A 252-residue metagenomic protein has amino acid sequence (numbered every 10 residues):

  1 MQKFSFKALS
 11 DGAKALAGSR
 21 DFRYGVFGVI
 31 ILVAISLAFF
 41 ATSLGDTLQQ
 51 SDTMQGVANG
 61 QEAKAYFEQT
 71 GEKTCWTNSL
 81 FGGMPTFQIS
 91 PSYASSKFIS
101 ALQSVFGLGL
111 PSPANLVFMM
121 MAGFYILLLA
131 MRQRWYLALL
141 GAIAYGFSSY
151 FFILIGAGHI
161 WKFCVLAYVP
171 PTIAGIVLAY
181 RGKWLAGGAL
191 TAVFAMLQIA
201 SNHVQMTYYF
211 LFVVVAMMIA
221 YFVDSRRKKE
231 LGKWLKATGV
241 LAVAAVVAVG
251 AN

Functional and structural regions predicted by a protein language model:
M1-T42, K236-A245: Start-transfer (signal-anchor) and selected internal transmembrane alpha helices of multi-pass inner/ER membrane
Q2-F4, D11-R23, S51-N59, A65-Q69 (+1 more regions): Transmembrane signal-anchor hairpin modules in multi-pass inner-membrane enzymes, especially those that act on
D21, V26, I30, G56 (+4 more regions): Hydrophobic alpha-helical segments, principally membrane-spanning helices and signal/leader peptides
V33-F124, M131, I143-P170, N202: Membrane-interface coil-to-helix junctions
E72, K183-W184, E230: Short, solvent-exposed helix-helix connector turns and helix-capping sites enriched in acidic/polar residues
F118-A130, W135-S225, A237-N252: Membrane-embedded helix bundles of polyisoprenyl
R226-K233: Membrane-helix interface linkers and caps
